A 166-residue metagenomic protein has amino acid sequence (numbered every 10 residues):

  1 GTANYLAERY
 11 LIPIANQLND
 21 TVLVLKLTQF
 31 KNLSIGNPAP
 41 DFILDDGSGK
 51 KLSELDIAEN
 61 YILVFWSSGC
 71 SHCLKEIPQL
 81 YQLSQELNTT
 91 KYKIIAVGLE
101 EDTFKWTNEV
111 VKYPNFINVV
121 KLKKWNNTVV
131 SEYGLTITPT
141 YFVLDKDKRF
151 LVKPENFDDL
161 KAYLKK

Functional and structural regions predicted by a protein language model:
G1-L52: Oxidative protein folding and maturation machinery
P38, E59, T136-T138: Short, small/polar residue-rich loop motifs at catalytic or cofactor-binding pockets
P40, I95, V119: Conserved Rossmann-like nucleotide-binding pocket used by diverse enzymes that bind dinucleotide cofactors
D45, I117-L122, P154: Short acidic-hydrophobic, aromatic-tinged amphipathic segments that line or gate anion-handling sites
K51-S53, W66-H72, V97-L99, V120 (+1 more regions): Short, contiguous acidic/charged loop-to-helix segments that flank catalytic cores in large enzymes
L52-L80, K93: Short active-site neighborhood of thiol/selenol oxidoreductases, capturing the structured segment around
L74-K112, W125-V130: Structural microenvironment flanking redox-active thiols in thiol-disulfide oxidoreductases
K124-K165: Thiol/disulfide oxidoreductase modules built on the thioredoxin-like
